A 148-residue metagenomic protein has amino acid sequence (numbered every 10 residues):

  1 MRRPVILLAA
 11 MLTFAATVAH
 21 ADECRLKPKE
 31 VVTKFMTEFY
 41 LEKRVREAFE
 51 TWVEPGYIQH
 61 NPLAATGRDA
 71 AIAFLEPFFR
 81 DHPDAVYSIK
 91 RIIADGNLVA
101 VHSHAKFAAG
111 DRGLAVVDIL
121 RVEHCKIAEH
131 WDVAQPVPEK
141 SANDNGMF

Functional and structural regions predicted by a protein language model:
M1-P4: Positively charged n-region of N-terminal signal peptides that target proteins for export
I6-A15: Bacterial N-terminal signal peptides
A19-F148: C-terminal and inter-domain tail/linker signature
